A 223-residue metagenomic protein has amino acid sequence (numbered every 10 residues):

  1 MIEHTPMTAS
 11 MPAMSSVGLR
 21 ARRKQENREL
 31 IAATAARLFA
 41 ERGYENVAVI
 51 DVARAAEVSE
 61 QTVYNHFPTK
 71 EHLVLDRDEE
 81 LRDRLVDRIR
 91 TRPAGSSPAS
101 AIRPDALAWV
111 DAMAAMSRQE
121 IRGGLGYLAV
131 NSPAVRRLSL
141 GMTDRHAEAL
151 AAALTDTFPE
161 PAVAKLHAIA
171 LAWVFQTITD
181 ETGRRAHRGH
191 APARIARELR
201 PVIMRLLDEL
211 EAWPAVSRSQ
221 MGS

Functional and structural regions predicted by a protein language model:
M1-M14, A151-A152, D180, R184-S223: C-terminal peripheral helix-coil segments that are non-catalytic and often amphipathic
M1-V58, L75, R84: Basic, helix-initiating cap at the start of DNA-binding domains
N27, L81, I102, A106 (+2 more regions): Hydrophobic/aromatic residues within well-ordered alpha-helical segments
F39, A48-V49, K70-L81, A99-I102 (+1 more regions): Amphipathic alpha-helical segments enriched in hydrophobic/aromatic and basic residues that form the DNA-contacting
V58-F67: Short hydrophobic/aromatic patch on the recognition helix
D83-L125: Hydrophobic alpha-helical connector segments
P133-F158, K165-I169: Amphipathic alpha-helical packing segments from all-alpha helical-bundle domains
A164-A172, Q176, R200: Short, well-structured alpha-helical segments
